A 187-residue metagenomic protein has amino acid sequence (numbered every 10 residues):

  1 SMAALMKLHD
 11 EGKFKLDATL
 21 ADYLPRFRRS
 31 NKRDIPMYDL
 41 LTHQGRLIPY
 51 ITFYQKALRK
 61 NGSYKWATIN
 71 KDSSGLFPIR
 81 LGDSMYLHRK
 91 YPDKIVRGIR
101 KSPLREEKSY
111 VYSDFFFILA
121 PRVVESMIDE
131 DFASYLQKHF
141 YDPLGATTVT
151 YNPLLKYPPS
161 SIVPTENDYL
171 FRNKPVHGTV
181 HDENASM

Functional and structural regions predicted by a protein language model:
S1-D17, F117-E125: Active-site SXXK
A4-L5, H9, L24, L41-I48: Generic hydrophobic/packing signal
D10, F27, L81-D83: Intrinsically disordered, low-complexity boundary segments flanking structured domains
K15-S30, P143: Short, glycine/proline-biased beta-turn/loop segments that scaffold the active-site neighborhood
K32-M187: Short, surface-exposed loop or secondary-structure junction motifs that flank catalytic or metal-binding residues
